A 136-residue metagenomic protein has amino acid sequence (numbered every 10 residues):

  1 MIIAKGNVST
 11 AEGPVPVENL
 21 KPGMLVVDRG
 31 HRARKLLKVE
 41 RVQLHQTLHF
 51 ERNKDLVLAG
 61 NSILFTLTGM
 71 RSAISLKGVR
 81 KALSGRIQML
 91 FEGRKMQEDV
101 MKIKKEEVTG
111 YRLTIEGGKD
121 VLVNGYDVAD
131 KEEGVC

Functional and structural regions predicted by a protein language model:
I3-T10, V27-R29, K38-C136: Long beta-strand-rich cores associated with HINT superfamily self-processing modules
G13: Second-shell loop/turn segments in exported
P16-N19, K81-A82: Residue-level "contact hotspot" at macromolecular interaction interfaces
R34: Ligand/cofactor pocket segment of small-molecule handling proteins
